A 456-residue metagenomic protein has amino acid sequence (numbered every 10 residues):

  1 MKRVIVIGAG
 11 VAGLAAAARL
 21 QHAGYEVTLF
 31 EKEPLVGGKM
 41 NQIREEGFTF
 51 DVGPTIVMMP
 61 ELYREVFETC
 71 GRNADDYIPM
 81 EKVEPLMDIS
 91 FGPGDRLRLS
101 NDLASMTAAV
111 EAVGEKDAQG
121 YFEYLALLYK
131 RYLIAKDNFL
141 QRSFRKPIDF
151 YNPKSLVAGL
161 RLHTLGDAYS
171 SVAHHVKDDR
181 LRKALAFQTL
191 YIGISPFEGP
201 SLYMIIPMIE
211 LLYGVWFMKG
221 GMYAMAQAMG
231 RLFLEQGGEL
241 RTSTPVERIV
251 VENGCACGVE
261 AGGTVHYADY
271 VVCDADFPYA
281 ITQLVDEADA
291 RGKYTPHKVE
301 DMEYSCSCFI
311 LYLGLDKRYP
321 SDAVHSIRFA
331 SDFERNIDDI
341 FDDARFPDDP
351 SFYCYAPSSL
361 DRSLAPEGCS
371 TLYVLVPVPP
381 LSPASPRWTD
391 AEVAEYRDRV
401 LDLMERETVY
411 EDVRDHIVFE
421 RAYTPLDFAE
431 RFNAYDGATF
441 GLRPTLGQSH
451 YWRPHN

Functional and structural regions predicted by a protein language model:
K2-L133: N-terminal glycine-rich phosphate/pyrophosphate-binding loop and immediately adjacent elements
G92-G199: Rossmann-like flavin
G159-A168, L211-R231, W388-Y396: Short beta-strand to alpha-helix junction loop
D178-I192, P347-Y353, Y410-N456: A glycine-rich dinucleotide-binding beta-alpha-beta segment and adjacent secondary-structure elements that constitute
I205-A256: Helical element adjacent to the flavin cofactor pocket in flavoenzyme catalytic cores
E239-L240, T244-C257, A261, F419-A434: Beta-rich nucleic-acid/ligand-interaction surfaces
E247-P366: Mid-domain catalytic core of redox enzymes that form a hydrophobic substrate pocket/lid adjacent to a catalytic redox
D316-Y423: C-terminal segments that line or cap access tunnels to active or ligand-binding sites in enzymes and enzyme-associated
